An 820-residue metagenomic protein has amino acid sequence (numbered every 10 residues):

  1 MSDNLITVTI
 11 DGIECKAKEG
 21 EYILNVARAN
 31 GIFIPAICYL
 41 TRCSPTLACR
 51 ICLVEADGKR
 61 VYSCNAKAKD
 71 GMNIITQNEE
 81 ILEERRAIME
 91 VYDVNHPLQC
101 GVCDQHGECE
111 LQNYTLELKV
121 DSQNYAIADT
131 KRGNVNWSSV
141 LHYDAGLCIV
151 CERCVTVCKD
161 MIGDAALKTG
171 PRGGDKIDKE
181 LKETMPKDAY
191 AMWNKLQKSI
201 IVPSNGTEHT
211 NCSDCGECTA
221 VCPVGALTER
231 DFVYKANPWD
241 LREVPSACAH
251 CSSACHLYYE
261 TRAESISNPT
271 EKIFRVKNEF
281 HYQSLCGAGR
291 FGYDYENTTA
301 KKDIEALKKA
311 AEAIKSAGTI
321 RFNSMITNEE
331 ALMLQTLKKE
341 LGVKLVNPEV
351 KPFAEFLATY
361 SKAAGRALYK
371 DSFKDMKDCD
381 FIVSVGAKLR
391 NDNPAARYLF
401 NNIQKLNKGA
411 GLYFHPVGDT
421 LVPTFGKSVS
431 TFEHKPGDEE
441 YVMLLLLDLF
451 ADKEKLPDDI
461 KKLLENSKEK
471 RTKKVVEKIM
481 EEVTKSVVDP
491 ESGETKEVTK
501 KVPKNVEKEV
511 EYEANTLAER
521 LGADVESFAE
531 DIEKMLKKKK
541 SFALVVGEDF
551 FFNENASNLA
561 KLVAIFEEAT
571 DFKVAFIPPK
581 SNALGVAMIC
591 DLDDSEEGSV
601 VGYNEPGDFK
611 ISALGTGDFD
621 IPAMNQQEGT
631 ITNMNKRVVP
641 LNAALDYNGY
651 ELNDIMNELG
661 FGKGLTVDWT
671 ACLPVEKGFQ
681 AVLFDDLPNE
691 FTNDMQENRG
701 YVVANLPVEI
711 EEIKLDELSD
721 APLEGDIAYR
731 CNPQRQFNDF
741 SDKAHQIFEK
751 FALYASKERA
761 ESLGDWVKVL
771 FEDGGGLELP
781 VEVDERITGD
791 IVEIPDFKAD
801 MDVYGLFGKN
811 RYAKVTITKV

Functional and structural regions predicted by a protein language model:
M1-S2, A17, I34, Y39-L40 (+6 more regions): A cross-kingdom feature strongest in bacterial/archaeal respiratory oxidoreductases
S2-R28, A36, L40, E55 (+11 more regions): N-terminal export/assembly segments and adjacent metallocofactor-ligating motifs of anaerobic energy-metabolism
N65-D70, Q197-K198, L421-K427, K539-V546 (+1 more regions): Short acidic (Asp/Glu) and glycine-rich catalytic loops that position anionic groups and cofactors
H96-I127, C154, D164-G174, K187 (+5 more regions): N-terminal leader/propeptide and maturation segments of large enzyme subunits in energy/redox metabolism and hydrolases
A317, C379-D380, G426-V429, K539-K540 (+3 more regions): Short, well-ordered alpha-helix to beta-strand connector turns
K427-E597, E676-A704: Active-site phosphate/pyrophosphate-binding segments
